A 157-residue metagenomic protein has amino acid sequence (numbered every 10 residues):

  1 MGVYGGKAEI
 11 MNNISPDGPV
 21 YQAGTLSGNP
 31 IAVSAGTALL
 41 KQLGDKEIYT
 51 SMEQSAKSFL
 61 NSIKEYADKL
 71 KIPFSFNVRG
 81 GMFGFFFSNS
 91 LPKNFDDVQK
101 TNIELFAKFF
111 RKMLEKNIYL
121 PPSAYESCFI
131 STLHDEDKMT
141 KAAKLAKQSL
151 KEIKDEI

Functional and structural regions predicted by a protein language model:
M1-I157: Conserved N-terminal phosphate-binding loop of PLP-dependent enzymes in the Aspartate aminotransferase
